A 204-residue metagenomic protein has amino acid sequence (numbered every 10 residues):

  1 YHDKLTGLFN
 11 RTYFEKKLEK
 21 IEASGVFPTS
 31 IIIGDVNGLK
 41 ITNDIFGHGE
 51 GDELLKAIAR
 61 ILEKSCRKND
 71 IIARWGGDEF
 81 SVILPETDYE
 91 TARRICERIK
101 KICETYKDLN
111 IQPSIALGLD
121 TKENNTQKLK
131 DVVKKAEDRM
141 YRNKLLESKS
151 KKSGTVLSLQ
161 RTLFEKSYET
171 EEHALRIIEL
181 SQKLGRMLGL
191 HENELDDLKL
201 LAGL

Functional and structural regions predicted by a protein language model:
Y1, G7-S30, N37-R67, A73-G77 (+4 more regions): Conserved long alpha-helical elements within nucleotide-processing catalytic cores of c-di-GMP signaling and class III
N10, G51, L55, A92 (+5 more regions): The cytosolic transmitter module of two-component sensor histidine kinases
S30-D35, I72, V156-R161: Active-site-flanking beta-strand signature of metal-NTP-handling nucleotidyl enzymes and homologous cyclase-like
H48, R93-K100, E104, K122-K149: Catalytic-core segments of nucleotide cyclases and related cyclic-nucleotide turnover enzymes
R74, I102-D120, S148-K151: Catalytic core regions of nucleotide second-messenger enzymes
I83-A92, L109, A116-V132: Catalytic strand-loop-helix junctions within cyclic-nucleotide turnover domains
A136-L204: Acidic/His-rich, divalent-metal-binding segments that scaffold phosphate/diphosphate chemistry
